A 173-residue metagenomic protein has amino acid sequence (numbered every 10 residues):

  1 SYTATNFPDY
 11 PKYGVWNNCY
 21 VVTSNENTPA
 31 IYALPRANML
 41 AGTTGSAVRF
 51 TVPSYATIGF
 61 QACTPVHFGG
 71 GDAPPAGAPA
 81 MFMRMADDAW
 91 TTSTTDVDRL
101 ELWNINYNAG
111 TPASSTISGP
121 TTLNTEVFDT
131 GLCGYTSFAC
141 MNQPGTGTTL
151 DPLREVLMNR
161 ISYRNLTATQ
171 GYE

Functional and structural regions predicted by a protein language model:
S1-E173: C-terminal PAP-associated
